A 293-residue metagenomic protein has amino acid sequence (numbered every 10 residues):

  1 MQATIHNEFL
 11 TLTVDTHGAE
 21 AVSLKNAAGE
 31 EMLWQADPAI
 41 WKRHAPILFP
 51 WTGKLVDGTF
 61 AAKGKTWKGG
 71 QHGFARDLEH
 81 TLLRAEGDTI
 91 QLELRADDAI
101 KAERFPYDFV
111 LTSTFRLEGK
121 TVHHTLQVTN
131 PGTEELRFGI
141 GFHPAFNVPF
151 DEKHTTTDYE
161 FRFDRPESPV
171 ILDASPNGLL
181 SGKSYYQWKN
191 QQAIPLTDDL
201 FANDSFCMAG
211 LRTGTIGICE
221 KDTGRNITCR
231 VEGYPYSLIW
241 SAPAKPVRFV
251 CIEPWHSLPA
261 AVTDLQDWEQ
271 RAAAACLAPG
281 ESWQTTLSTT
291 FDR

Functional and structural regions predicted by a protein language model:
M1-E8: Short, Gly/Pro- and small/polar-rich lid/capping loops
E8-T66: Acidic-aromatic substrate-binding/catalytic surfaces of carbohydrate-active enzymes
V14, F60-K68, L126, A275-D292: Short Pro-Gly-centered flexible turn/kink motifs
G18, A96-D98, F115-G119, N130-G132 (+4 more regions): Beta-strand elements of well-folded, non-transmembrane domains
K65, G70-G119: Extended, loop-rich substrate-binding clefts of extracytoplasmic carbohydrate-active enzymes
K101-F146, D151: Acidic, contiguous internal or C-terminal segments within carbohydrate-active enzymes that form a structured patch used
V148, E152-E232: Active-site/ligand-binding surface loops and adjacent short beta/alpha elements that line catalytic pockets across
N226-R293: Active-site pocket scaffolds in enzymes
